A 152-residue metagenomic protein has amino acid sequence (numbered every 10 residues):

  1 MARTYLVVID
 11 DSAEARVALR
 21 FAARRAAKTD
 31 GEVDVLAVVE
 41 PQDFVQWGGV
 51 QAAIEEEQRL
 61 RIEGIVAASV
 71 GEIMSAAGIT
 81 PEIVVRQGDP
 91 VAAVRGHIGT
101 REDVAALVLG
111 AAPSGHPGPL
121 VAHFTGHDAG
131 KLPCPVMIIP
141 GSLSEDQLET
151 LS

Functional and structural regions predicted by a protein language model:
A2-G49, K131-C134: Small/aliphatic-rich secondary-structure junction motif
A18, V45-G48, R95-G96, P119-L120 (+1 more regions): Short, well-ordered secondary-structure micro-motifs
F21, Q58-S69, A93: Short, solvent-exposed amphipathic alpha-helices that sit in or adjacent to ligand/effector-binding or catalytic
A23, G71, G96, G126: Active-site phosphate/pyrophosphate- and oxyanion-stabilizing loops and adjacent acidic/basic residues in soluble
D34-L36, E82-R86, M137-I139: General small-molecule cofactor/ligand-binding pocket signal
A37-G64, D146-S152: Acidic, proline/glycine-rich short linear motifs
S75-L107, T150-S152: Structural beta-alpha unit
A106-L132, L143-E149: Glycine-rich, Arg-bearing micro-motifs that act as flexible, cationic patches
